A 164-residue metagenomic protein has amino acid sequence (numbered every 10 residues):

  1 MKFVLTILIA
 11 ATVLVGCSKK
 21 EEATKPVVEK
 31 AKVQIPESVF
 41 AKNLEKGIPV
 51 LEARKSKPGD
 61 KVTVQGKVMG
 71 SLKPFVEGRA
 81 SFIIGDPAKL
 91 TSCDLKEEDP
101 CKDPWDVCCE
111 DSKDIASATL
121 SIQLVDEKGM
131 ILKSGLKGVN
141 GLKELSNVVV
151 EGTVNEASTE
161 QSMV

Functional and structural regions predicted by a protein language model:
M1-V15: Sec-dependent bacterial lipoprotein signal peptides
C17-V164: OB-fold and OB-like single-stranded nucleic-acid-recognition modules and their adjacent interaction interfaces
